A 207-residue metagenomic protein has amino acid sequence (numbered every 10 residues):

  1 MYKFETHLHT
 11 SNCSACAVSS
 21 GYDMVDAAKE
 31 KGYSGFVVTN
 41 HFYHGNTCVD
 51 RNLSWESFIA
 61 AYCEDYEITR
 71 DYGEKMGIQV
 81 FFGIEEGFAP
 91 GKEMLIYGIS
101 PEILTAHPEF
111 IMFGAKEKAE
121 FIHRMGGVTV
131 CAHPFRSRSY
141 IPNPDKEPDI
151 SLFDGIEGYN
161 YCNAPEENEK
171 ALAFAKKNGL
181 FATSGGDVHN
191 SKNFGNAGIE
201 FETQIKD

Functional and structural regions predicted by a protein language model:
M1-S11, S20-D26, P90-A106, E120 (+1 more regions): Charged catalytic cores and adjacent phosphate/nucleic-acid-binding surfaces used for phosphate/nucleic-acid chemistry
Y2-F4, G35, V128: Structural motif
T6, T39, I84, A132 (+1 more regions): Active-site flanking residues adjacent to catalytic metal/cofactor-binding acidic residues
T10-S11, G35-T47: Ser/Thr-glycine-rich phosphate-binding loops at phosphate-binding pockets of nucleotides, nucleotide cofactors
D23-T39: Catalytic domains of carbohydrate-active enzymes, especially glycoside hydrolases
Y33, I78, N178-L180: A short helix->loop->beta-strand "cap" motif at the edges of active sites that frequently abuts
F42-E157, C162-N163, I205: Extended substrate/RNA-proximal surfaces in nucleic-acid metabolism proteins
